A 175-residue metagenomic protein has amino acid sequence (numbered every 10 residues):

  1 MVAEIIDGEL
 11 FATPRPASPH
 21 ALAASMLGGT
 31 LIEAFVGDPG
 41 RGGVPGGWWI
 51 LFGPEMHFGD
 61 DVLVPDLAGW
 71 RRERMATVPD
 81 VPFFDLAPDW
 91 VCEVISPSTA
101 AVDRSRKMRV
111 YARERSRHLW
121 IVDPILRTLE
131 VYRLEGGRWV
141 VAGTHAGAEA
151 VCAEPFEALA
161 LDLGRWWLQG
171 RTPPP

Functional and structural regions predicted by a protein language model:
M1-P175: Gly/Pro/Ser/Thr-rich low-complexity, intrinsically disordered segments predominantly at protein N-termini
